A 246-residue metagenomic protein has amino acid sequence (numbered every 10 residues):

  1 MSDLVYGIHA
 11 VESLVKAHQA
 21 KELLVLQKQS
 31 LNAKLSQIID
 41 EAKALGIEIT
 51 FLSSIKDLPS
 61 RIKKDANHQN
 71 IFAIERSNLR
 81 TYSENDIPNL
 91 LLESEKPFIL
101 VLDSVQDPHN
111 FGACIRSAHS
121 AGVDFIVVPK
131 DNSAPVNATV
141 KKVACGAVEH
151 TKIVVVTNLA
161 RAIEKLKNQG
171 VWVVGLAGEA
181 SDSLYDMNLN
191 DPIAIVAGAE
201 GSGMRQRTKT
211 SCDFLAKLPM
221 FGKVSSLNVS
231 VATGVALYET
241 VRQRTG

Functional and structural regions predicted by a protein language model:
M1-N89: N-terminal positively charged helical leader segments and presequences
G7, D103, N110, S226-N228: Active-site helix-initiating loop/hinge in glycosyltransferases
E12, K142-A147, Q206-G246: Structured adenosyl-cofactor binding patch, chiefly the S-adenosyl-L-methionine
S13, Q19, S36-Q37, A44 (+1 more regions): RNA substrate-binding interface of SAM-dependent RNA methyltransferases
I49-S53, T81, T151-R161, A216: Short acidic-hydrophobic, aromatic-tinged amphipathic segments that line or gate anion-handling sites
P59-R76, G146-V148, K152, V156 (+1 more regions): Short basic, glycine-rich beta-strand/loop surfaces that mediate nucleic-acid
V174-N228: Active-site/ligand-binding-proximal alpha/beta "capping" segment
